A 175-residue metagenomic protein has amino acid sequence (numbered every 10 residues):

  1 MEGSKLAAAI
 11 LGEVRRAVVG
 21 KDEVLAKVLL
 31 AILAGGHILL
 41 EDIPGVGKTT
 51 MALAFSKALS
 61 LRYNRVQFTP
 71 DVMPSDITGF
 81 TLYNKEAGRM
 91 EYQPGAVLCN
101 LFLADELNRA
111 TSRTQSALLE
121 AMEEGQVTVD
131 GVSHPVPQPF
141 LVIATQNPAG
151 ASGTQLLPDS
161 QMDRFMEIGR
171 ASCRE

Functional and structural regions predicted by a protein language model:
E2-V46: Pre-Walker A (pre-P-loop) alpha-helix and adjacent loop at the N terminus of AAA/AAA+ ATPase modules, a conserved
K27-L30, Y83-L103: Conserved alpha-helical scaffold flanking the Walker A/P-loop in AAA+ ATPase domains
I32-P70: Walker A/P-loop
G36-I38, R62, L98-F102, E124-V127 (+1 more regions): Loop/turn-to-beta-strand initiation segments
D42, D105-E106, A117: Walker B catalytic acidic pair
I43, I77, T145: P-loop (Walker A) phosphate-binding loop of NTP-binding proteins
N84-R89, A110-T114, M122-R174: Canonical AAA+ ATPase core
